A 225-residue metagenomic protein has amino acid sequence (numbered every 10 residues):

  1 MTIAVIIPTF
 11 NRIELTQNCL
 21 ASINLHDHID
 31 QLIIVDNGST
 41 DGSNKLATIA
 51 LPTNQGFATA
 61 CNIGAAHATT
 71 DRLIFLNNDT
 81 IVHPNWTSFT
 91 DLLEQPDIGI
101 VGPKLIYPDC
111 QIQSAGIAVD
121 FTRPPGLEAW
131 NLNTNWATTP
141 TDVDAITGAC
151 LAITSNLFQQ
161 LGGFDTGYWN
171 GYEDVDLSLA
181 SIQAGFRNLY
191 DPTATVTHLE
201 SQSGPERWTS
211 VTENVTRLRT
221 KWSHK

Functional and structural regions predicted by a protein language model:
M1-S22: N-proximal low-complexity "stem/linker" segments adjacent to membrane-targeting elements
I13, S22, D36-N44, T53 (+2 more regions): A conserved acidic beta->alpha catalytic loop
A21-D30: Short, acidic, metal-binding catalytic loop of nucleotide-sugar glycosyltransferases
L51-A68: Glycine-rich, basic loop-to-helix element that forms the pyrophosphate-binding segment of sugar-nucleotide handling
L73: Short aromatic/hydrophobic "clamp" motif used to bind/position activated sugar donors
T80-V119: Conserved donor NDP-sugar-binding/catalytic core segment of glycosyltransferases
T90, D142-G162, G167-T195: A short, conserved alpha-helix in the catalytic core of glycosyltransferases
D120-D144: Short, flexible, basic/aromatic active-site loop/helix in glycosyltransferases
